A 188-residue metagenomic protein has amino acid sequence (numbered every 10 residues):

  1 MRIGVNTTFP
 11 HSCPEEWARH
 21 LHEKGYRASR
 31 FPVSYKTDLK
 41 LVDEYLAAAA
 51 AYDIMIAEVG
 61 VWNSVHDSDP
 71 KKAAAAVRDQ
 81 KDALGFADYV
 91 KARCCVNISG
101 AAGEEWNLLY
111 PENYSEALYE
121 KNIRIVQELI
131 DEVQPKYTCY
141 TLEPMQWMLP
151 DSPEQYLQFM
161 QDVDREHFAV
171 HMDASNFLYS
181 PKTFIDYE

Functional and structural regions predicted by a protein language model:
M1-R93, Q127, R165, A169: N-terminal pre-domain/capping segments
T7-T8, T37, T138-T141, T183: Residue-identity detector for threonine
F9-H11, V33-Y35, N63-V65, A101-G103 (+2 more regions): Active-site-proximal loop/turn and secondary-structure-junction residues that shape catalytic pockets, frequently
P14-R19, V42-L46, M148-R165, S180-E188: Distinct, well-ordered alpha-helical segments
A51, P70-V170, Y179: Active-site acidic/histidine proton-transfer and metal-coordination neighborhood in alpha/beta enzyme cores
